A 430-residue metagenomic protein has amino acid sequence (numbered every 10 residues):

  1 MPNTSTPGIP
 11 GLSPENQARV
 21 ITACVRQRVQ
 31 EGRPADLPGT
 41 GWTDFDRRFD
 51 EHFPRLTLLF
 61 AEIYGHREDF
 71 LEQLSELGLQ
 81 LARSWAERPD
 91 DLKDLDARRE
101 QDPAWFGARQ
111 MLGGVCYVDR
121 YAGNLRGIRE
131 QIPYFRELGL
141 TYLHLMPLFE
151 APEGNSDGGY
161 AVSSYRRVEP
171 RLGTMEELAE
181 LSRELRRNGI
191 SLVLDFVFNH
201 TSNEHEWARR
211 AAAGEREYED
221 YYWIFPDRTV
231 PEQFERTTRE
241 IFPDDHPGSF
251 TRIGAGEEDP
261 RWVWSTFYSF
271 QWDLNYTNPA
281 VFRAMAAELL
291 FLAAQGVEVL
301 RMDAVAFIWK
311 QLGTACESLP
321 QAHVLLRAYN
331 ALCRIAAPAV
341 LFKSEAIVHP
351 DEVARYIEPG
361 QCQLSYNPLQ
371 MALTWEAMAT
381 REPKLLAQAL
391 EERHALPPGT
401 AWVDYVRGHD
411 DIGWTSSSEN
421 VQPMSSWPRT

Functional and structural regions predicted by a protein language model:
P2-Q110, Y117, R171, N188-I190 (+2 more regions): Alpha-amylase-like alpha-glycosidases and glucanotransferases acting on alpha-linked glucans and related
W105-M146: Conserved small-residue-rich
G123, Y134-E184, N188-I190, F198-E206 (+1 more regions): Aromatic-lined carbohydrate-binding/catalytic grooves of carbohydrate-active enzymes
D195: Phosphate-centric recognition/catalysis
